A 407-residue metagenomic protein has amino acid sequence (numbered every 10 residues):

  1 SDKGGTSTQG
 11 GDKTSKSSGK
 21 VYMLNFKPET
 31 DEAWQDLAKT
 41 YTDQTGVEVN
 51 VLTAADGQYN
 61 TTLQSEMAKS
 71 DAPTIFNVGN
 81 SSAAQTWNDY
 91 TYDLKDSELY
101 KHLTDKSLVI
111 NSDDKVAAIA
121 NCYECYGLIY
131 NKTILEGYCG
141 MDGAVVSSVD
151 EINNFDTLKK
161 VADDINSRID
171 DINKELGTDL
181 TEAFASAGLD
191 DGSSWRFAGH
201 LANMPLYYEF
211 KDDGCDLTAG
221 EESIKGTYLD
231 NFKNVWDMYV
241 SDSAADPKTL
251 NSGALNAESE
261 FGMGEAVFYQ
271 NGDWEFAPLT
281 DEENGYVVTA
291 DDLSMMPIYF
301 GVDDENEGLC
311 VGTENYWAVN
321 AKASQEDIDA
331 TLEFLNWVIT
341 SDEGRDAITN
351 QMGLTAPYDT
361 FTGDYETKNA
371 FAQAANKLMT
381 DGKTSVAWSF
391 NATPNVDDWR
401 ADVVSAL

Functional and structural regions predicted by a protein language model:
S1-A83, V302-D304, E326, D346 (+1 more regions): Conserved N-terminal structural module of periplasmic/extracytoplasmic solute-binding proteins
T53-T62, I152-T157, T249-M263: Short helix-initiation/N-cap motifs at beta->coil->alpha
T74-N77, V267-N271: Paired acidic/hydrophobic, glycine-rich loop segments that form the ligand-binding mouth/hinge of periplasmic-binding
V78-I129, T133-E136, K174-D179, D292-Y299 (+1 more regions): Hinge/lid segment of periplasmic solute-binding proteins
K115-N121, Y126, D156-G220, A266: Extracytoplasmic/periplasmic solute-binding protein
A162-D163, D212-N251: Glycine-centered hinge/linker elements that transmit conformational signals in sensory and ligand-binding systems
N284-G353: Extracytoplasmic/periplasmic substrate-recognition and gating elements
V311, N350-L354, D359-T360, Q373-L407: C-terminal capping/gating helix-and-loop segments adjacent to ligand/active sites or protein-protein/ligand interfaces
